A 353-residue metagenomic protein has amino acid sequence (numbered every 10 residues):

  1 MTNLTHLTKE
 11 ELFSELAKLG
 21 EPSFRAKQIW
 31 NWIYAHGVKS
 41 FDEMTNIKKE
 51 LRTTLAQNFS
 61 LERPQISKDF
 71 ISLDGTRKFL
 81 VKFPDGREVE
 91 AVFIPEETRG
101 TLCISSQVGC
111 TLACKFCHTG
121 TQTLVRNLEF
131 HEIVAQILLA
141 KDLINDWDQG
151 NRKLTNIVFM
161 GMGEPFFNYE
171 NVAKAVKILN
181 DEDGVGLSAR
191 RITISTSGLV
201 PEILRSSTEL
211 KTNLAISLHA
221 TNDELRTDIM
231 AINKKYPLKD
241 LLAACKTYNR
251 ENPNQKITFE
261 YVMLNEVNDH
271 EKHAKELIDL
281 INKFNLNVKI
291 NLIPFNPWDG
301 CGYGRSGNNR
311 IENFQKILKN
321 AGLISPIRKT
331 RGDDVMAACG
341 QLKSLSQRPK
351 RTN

Functional and structural regions predicted by a protein language model:
M1-R87, N145, Q149, K246-K256 (+1 more regions): Auxiliary Fe-S-binding modules of radical SAM enzymes
L12, G75, G100, K153-N156: Exposed loop/turn and edge beta-strand positions of beta-sandwich/beta-sheet ligand-binding modules
S72, S105-S106, S195, S217: Short linear Ser/Thr-Pro motifs
P84, P95-E97, G198: A generic beta-sheet turn/junction motif
E88-F93: A short loop-to-beta-strand scaffold at the N-terminal edge of the catalytic core in hydrolase folds
P95-L139: Canonical Radical SAM [4Fe-4S] cluster-binding loop centered on the CxxxCxxC motif and its immediate flanking residues
D142-Q149, K153-P326: Conserved AdoMet/S-adenosylmethionine-binding subsite of the radical SAM
